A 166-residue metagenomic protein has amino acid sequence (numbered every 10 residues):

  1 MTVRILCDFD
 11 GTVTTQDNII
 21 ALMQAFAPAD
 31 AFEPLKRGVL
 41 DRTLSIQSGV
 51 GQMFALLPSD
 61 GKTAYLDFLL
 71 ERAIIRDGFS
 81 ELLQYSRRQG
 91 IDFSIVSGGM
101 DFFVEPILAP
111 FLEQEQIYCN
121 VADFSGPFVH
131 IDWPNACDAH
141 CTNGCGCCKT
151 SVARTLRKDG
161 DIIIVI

Functional and structural regions predicted by a protein language model:
M1, I74-D92, G99-I166: C-terminal cap/substrate-recognition subdomain and adjoining C-terminal extension of metal-dependent phosphatase-like
M1-A55: Active-site neighborhood of HAD-like aspartate-dependent phosphohydrolases
L6-D8, V96, I166: Short hydrophobic segments within beta-strands
T14, S45, E71, C141 (+1 more regions): Catalytic cores of large soluble enzymes that bind and process phosphate-bearing ligands
L22, L69-L70, A139-H140: Short, contiguous strand/loop micro-motifs
D30-K36, K62-L66, Q114: Short, surface-exposed acidic
Q47-E81, Q89-I91: Metal-dependent phosphoesterase signature
